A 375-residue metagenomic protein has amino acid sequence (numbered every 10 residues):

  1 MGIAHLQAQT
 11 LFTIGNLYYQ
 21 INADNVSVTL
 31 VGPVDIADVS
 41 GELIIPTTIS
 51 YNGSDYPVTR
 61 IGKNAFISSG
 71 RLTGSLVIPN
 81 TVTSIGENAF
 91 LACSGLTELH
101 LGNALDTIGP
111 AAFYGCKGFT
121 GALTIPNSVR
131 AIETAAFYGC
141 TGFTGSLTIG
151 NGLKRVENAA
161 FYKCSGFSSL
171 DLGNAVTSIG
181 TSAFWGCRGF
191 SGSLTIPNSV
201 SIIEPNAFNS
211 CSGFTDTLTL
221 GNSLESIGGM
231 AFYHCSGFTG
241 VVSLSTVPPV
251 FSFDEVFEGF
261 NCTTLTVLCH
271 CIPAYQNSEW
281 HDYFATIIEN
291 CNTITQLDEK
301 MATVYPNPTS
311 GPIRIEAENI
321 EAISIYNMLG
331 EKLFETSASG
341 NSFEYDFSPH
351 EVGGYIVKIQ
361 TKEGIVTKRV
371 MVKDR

Functional and structural regions predicted by a protein language model:
M1-L11: Bacterial Sec-dependent N-terminal signal peptides
L6, I288-Y305: Residue-level detector of functionally pivotal "anchor" positions at catalytic/ligand-binding pockets or at interdomain
Q9, S54, T83, S201 (+4 more regions): Residue-level signal for well-ordered, solvent-exposed loop/turn and beta-edge residues enriched in charged/polar side
L11-D35: GGW-centered surface loops in extracellular recognition modules
A23-N25, D38-R60, G70-S84, S94-T107 (+8 more regions): Structural signature of tandem-repeat unit edges
K63-N64, G86-L91, G109-Y114, E133-Y138 (+5 more regions): Consensus positions within tandem repeat domains that build extended binding/scaffold surfaces
F253-F257, P273-F284: Short, aromatic/basic amphipathic alpha-helical patches
D298-Y305, T309-R375: C-terminal outer-membrane/trafficking sorting elements
